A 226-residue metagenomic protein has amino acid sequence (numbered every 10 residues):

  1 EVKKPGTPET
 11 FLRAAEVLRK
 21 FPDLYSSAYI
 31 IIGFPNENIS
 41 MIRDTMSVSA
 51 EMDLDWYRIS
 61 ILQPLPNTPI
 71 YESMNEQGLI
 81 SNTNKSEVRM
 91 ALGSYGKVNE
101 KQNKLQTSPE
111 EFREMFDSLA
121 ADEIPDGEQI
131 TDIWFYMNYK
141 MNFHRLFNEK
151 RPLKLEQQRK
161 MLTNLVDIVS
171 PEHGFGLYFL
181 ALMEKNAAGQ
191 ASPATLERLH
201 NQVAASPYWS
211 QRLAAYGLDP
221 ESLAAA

Functional and structural regions predicted by a protein language model:
E1-I168, Q190-A204: A structural motif corresponding to the C-terminal lobe/cap of the Radical SAM core domain
I31, F179, M183, R212-Y216: "A position-specific structural signal for the A-helix of alpha-solenoid helical repeats
N75, L92, G176, A214-L218: Residue-level signal for alpha-helical context at structural boundaries
D167, P171-G174, Q211: Start-of-helix signal in alpha-solenoid helical-repeat scaffolds, especially tetratricopeptide repeats
H173-K185, A194: Soluble, non-transmembrane catalytic domains of enzymes that act on hydrophobic metabolites at membranes
K185-N186, L218-S222: Specific register positions within alpha-helical solenoid repeats of the TPR/Sel1-like families, i.e., one
Q202, S206-A215: A generic tandem-repeat structural signature
